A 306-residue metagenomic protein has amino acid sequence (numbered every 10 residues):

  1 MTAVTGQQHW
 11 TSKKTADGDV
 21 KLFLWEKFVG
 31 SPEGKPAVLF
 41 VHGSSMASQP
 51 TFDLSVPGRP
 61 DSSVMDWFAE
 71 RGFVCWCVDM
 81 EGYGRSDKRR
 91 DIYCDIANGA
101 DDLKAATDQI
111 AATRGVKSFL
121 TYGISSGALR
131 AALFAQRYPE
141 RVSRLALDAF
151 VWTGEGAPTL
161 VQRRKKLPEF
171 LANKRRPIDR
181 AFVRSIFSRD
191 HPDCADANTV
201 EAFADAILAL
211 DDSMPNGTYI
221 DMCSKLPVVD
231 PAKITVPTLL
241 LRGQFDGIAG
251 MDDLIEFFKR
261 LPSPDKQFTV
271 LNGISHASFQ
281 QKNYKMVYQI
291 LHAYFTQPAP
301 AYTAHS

Functional and structural regions predicted by a protein language model:
M1-S31: N-terminal cap/lid segment of alpha/beta-hydrolase-fold proteins
S31-F73: Short, surface-exposed "cap/lid" segments of acyl-processing enzymes
Q49-P50, W76-C94, H276: Glycine-rich "HGGG/HGxG" loop immediately N-terminal to the catalytic nucleophile of the alpha/beta-hydrolase
A100-S118: Conserved acidic catalytic loop of the alpha/beta-hydrolase fold
K117-Y122, S126-T153: Conserved hydrolase catalytic core segment
L160-L241, R260: Alpha/beta-hydrolase
G247-D253: Conserved alpha/beta-hydrolase "acid-adjacent" motif
I274-K285: Catalytic histidine-centered segment of alpha/beta-hydrolase-like enzymes
